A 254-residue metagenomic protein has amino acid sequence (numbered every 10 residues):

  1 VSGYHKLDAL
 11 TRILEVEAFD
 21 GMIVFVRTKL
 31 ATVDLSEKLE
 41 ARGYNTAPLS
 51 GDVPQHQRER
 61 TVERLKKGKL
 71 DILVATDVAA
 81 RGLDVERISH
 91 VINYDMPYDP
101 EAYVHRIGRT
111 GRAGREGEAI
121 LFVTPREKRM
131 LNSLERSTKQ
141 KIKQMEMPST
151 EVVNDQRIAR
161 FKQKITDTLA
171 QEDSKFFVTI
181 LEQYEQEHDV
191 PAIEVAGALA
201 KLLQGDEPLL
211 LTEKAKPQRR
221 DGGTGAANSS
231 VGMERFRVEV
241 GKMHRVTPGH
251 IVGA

Functional and structural regions predicted by a protein language model:
V1-K38, T179-Y184: Conserved interdomain hinge at the start of the Helicase C-terminal
S2, R27, D95, F122-R126 (+1 more regions): Structured loop/turn residues at secondary-structure junctions
S2-Y4, T28-L30, D52-Q55, G241-R245: Loop/turn elements at beta-strand to alpha-helix junctions within RNA-recognition modules
A9, A31, R60-T61, V78 (+1 more regions): Well-ordered alpha-helical segments embedded in enzymatic catalytic cores
I13, I23-F25, A47, I120 (+1 more regions): Short aromatic/hydrophobic contact patches that present stacked aromatics for nucleic-acid/ligand binding
E37-Q140: Conserved RecA-like helicase motor core of SF1/SF2 enzymes
R115-A254: Arginine-glycine-biased low-complexity disordered regions
